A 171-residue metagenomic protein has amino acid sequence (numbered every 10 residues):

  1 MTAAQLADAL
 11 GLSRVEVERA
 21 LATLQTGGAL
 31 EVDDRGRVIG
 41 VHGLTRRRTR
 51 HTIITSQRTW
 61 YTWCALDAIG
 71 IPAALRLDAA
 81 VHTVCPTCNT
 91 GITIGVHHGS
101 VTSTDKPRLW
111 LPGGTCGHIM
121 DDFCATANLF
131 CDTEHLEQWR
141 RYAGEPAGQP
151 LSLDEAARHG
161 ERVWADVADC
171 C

Functional and structural regions predicted by a protein language model:
M1-A9: Short acidic, hydrophobic short linear motifs in intrinsically disordered regions
T2, V32-R58, H98: Short, cationic-aromatic polyanion-contact patches
L6, S13-D33: Basic amphipathic alpha-helical segments that dock to polyanions
S56, W63, L77-A80, T90-C171: Long, low-complexity, charge-rich intrinsically disordered regions
C85-C88: Short cysteine-rich clusters marking metal-coordination/redox-active sites
